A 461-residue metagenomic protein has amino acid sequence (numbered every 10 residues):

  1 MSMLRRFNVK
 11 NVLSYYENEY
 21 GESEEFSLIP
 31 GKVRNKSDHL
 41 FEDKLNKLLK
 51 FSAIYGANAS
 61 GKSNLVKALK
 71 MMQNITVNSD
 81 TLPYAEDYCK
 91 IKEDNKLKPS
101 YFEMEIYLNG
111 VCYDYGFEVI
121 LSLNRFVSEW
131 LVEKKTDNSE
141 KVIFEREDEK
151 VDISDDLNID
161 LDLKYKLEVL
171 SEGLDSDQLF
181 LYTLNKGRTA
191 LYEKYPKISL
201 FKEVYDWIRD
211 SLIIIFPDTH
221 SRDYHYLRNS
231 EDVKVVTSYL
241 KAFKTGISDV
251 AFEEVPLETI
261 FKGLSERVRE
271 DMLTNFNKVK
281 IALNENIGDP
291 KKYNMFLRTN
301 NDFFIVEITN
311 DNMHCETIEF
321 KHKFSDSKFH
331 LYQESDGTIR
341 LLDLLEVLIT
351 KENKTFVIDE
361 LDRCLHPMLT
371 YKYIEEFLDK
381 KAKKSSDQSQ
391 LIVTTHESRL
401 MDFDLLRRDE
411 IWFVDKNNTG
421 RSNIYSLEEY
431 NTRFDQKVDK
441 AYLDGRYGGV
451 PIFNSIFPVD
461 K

Functional and structural regions predicted by a protein language model:
M1-V77, N312-I452: Switch/communication elements of ASCE P-loop NTPase nucleotide-binding domains
S2, L97, G110-Y113, L121-V127 (+3 more regions): Coil-to-beta-strand transition motifs
L4, S23, P99-E103, D114 (+2 more regions): Broad gene-expression machinery/nucleic-acid interaction feature
K10, T219-L331, S455-F457, K461: Extended helical coiled-coil dimerization/tether regions that scaffold and oligomerize large DNA-maintenance assemblies
L40-A53, A57, V66-N124: Conserved P-loop NTP-binding catalytic core
P83-Y88, L297-D302, V393-E397: Short Pro/Gly-enriched beta-strand edge/turn motifs at strand-loop
F102-Y107, W130-L131, F320: Short beta-strand segments that buttress and anchor functional surface loops
D114-T274: Electropositive, glycine-dotted interaction segments that contact anionic polymers or phosphate-rich ligands
